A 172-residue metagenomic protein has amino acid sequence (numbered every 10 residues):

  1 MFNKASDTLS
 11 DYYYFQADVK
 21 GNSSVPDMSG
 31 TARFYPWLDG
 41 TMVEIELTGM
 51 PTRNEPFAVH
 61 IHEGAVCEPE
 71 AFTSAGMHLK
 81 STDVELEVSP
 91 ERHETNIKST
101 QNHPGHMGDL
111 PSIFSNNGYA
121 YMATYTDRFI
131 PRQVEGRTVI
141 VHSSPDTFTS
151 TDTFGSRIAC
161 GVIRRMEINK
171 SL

Functional and structural regions predicted by a protein language model:
M1-L172: N-terminal leader/targeting pre-sequences
